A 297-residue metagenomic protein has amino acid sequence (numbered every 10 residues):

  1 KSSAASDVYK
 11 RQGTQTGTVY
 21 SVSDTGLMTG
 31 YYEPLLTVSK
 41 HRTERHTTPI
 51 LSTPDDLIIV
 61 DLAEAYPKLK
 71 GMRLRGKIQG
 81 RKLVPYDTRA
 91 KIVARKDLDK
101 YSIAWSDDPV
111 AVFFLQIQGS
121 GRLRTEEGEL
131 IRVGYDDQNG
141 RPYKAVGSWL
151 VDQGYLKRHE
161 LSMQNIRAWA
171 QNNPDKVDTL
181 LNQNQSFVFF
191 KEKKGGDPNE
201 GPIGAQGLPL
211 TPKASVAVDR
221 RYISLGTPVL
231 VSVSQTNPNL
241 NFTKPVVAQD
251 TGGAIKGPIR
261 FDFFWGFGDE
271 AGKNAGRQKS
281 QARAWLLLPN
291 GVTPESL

Functional and structural regions predicted by a protein language model:
K1-A5, Y9: Single conserved hydrophobic/aromatic residue that forms the stacking wall/gate of nucleotide- or nucleobase-binding
K10-R11, T16-S215: Active-site environment of non-heme Fe oxygenases that use a 2-His-1-carboxylate facial triad
P198-L297: C-terminal soluble interaction/assembly domains
